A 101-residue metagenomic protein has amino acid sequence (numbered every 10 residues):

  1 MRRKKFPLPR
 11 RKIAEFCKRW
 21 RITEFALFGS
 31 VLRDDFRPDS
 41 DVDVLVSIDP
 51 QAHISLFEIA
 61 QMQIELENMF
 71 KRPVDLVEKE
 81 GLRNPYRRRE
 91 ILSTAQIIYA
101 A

Functional and structural regions predicted by a protein language model:
M1-A26, L32-D34, P38, Q51-A101: Catalytic core of pol beta-like nucleotidyltransferases
S40-V42: Change "...and in nucleic-acid phosphodiester-cleaving endonucleases..." to "...and in nucleic-acid processing enzymes
L45-S47: Short hydrophobic/aromatic beta-strand micro-patches that form the beta-sheet surface supporting nucleotide- or nucleic
